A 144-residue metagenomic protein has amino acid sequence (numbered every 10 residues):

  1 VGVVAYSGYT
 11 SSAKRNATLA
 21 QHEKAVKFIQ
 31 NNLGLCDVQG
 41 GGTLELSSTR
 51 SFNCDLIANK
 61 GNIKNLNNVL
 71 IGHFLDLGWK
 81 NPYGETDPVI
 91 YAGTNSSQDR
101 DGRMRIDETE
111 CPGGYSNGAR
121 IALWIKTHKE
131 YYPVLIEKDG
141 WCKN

Functional and structural regions predicted by a protein language model:
V1-E23: Amphipathic alpha-helical segments typified by the pilin-like N-terminal helix that continues immediately C-terminal
A17-T18, K27, L123: Sequence-pattern detector for short linear motifs and compositional/periodic biases rather than a specific fold
Q21-G40: N-terminal alpha-helical signal peptides/signal-anchor transmembrane segments
G34-N144: Periplasmic/extracellular, small/polar-rich flexible segments of pilin-like filament-forming proteins
